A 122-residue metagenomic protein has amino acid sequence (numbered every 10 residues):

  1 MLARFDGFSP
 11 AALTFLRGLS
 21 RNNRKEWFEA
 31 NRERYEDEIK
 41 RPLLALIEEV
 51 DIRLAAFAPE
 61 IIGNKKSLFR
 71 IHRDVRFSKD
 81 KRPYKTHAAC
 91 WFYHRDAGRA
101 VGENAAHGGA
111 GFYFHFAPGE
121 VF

Functional and structural regions predicted by a protein language model:
M1-A12: Acidic, low-complexity proline/glycine-rich segments
M1-L2, I52-P59, R76-K79, G111: Intrinsically disordered, low-complexity boundary segments flanking structured domains
F8, F15, W27-F28, Y35 (+4 more regions): Aromatic side chains
A11, G18, A30-N31, E38 (+3 more regions): Generic signature of intrinsically disordered, low-complexity segments enriched in small/polar residues
R17-I71: Active-site acidic/histidine clusters and adjacent loop/turn architecture that either coordinate catalytic ions
D74-F122: Aromatic- and glycine-enriched beta-alpha-beta binding-site module
